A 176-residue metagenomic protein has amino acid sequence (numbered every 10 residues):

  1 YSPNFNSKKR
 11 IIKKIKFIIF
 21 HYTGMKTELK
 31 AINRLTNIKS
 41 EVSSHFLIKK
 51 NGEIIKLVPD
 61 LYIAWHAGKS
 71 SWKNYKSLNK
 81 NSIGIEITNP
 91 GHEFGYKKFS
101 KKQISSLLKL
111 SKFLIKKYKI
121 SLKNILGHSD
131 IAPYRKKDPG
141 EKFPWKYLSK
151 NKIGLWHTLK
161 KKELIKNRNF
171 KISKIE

Functional and structural regions predicted by a protein language model:
Y1-K119, K123: Active-site-adjacent loop/helix surface patches within enzyme catalytic domains that shape the substrate-binding cleft
G91, G95-E176: Basic/polar, cationic surfaces and motifs that engage anionic cell-wall and phosphate/carboxylate ligands
